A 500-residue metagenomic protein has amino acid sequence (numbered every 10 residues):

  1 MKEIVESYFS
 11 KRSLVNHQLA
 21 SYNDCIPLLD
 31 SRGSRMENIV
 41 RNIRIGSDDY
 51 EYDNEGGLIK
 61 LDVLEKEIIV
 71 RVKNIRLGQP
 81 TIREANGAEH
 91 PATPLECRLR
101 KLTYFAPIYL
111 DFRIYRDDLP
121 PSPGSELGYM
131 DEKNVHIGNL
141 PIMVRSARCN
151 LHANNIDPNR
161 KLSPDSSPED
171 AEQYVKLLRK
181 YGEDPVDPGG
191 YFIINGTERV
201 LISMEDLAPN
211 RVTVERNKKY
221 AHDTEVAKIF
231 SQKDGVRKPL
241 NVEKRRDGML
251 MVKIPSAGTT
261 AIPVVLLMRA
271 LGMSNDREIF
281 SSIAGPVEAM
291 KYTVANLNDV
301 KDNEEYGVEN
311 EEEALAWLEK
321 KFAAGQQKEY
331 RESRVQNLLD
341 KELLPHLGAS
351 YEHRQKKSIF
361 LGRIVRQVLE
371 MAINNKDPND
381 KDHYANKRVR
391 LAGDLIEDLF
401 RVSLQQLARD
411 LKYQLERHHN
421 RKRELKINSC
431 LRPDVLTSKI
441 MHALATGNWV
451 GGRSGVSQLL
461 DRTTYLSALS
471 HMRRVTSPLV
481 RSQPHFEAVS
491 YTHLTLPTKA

Functional and structural regions predicted by a protein language model:
M1-Y491: Conserved N-terminal architectural modules of multi-subunit, DNA-dependent RNA polymerase core subunits
T492-A500: Conserved small/polar residues in nucleotide/adenosyl-binding loops
